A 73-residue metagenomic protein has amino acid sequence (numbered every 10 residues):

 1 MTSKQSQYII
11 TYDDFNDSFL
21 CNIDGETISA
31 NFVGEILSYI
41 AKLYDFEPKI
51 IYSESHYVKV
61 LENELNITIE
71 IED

Functional and structural regions predicted by a protein language model:
M1-K4, T68-D73: Short intrinsically disordered terminal tails
Y8-Y12: Broad, structure-driven detector of short, well-ordered beta-strand segments within folded domains
D13-I71: Acidic, low-complexity, intrinsically disordered interaction modules
